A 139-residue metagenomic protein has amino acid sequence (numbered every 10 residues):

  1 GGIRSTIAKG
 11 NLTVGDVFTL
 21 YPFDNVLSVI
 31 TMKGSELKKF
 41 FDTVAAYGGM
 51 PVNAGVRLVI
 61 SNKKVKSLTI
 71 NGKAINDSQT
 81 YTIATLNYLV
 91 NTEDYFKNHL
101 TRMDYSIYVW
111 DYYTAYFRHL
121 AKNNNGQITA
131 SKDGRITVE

Functional and structural regions predicted by a protein language model:
G1-E139: Catalytic centers of hydrolytic enzymes
